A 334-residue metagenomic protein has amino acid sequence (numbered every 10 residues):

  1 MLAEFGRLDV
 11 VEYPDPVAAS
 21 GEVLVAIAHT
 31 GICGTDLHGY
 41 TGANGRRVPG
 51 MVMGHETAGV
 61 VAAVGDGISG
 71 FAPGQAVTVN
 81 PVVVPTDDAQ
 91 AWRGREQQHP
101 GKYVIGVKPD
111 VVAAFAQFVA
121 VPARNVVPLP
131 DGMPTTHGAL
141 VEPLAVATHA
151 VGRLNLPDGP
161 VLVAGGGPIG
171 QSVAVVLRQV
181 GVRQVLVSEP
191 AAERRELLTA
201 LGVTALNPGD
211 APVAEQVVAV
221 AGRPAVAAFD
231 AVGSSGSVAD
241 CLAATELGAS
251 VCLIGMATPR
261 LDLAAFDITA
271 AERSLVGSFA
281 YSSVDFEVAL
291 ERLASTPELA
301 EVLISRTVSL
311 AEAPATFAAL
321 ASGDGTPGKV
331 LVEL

Functional and structural regions predicted by a protein language model:
P14-T30, A43-D87, W92, P130-G132: Glycine-rich beta-strand-centered segment in the early N-terminal region that forms part of a ligand/cofactor-binding
A62, V185-L186, C252: Conserved beta-strand positions in the Rossmann-like core of class I SAM-dependent methyltransferases
V77, D131-D210: Mid-domain Rossmann-like dinucleotide-binding core that forms the NAD(H)/NADP(H) cofactor-binding site
P85-A164: NAD(P)H dinucleotide-binding glycine-rich loop of Rossmann-like/cofactor-binding domains, especially the beta1-alpha1
A200, S235-S295, E333-L334: Glycine-rich phosphate-binding loop and adjacent beta-alpha segment of Rossmann(oid) nucleotide-cofactor-binding
P212-G222: Short amphipathic alpha-helix with an adjacent loop that forms part of the alpha/beta core around
A239, S283, E287-L334: C-terminal hydrophobic helical "lid"/dimerization subdomain of Rossmann-like NAD(P)H-dependent oxidoreductases
